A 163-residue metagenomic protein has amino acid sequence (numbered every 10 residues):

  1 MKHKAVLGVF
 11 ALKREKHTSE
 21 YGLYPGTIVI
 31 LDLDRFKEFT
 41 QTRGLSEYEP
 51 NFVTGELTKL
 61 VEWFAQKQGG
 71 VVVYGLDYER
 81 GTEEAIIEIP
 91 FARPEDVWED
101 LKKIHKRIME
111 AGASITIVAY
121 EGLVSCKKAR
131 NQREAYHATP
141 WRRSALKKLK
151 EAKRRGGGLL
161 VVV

Functional and structural regions predicted by a protein language model:
M1-V163: Regulatory and interdomain segments flanking nucleotide-handling catalytic cores in signaling/defense enzymes
